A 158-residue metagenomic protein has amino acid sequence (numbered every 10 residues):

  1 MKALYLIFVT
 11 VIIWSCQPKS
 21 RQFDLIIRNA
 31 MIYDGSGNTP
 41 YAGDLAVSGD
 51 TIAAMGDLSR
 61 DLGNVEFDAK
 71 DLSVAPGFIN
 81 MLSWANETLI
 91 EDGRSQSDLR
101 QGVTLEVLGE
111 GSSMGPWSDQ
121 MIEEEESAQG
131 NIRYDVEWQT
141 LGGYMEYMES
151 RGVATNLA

Functional and structural regions predicted by a protein language model:
M1-V9: Sec-dependent signal peptide recognition, specifically the positively charged N-region followed immediately by
I7, P18-K19: Secondary-structure transition into beta-strands, especially the periplasmic turns and strand N-termini that construct
W14-S15: C-terminal motif of bacterial Sec signal peptides marking the signal peptidase cleavage site
K19-L25, I32-G77: Histidine-rich, glycine-flanked metal-binding segment
L72-V74, F78, E91-A158: Divalent-metal coordination cores built from histidine and acidic residues
A85-N86: Short active-site segment of divalent metal-dependent hydrolases/proteases that encodes the spacing between
